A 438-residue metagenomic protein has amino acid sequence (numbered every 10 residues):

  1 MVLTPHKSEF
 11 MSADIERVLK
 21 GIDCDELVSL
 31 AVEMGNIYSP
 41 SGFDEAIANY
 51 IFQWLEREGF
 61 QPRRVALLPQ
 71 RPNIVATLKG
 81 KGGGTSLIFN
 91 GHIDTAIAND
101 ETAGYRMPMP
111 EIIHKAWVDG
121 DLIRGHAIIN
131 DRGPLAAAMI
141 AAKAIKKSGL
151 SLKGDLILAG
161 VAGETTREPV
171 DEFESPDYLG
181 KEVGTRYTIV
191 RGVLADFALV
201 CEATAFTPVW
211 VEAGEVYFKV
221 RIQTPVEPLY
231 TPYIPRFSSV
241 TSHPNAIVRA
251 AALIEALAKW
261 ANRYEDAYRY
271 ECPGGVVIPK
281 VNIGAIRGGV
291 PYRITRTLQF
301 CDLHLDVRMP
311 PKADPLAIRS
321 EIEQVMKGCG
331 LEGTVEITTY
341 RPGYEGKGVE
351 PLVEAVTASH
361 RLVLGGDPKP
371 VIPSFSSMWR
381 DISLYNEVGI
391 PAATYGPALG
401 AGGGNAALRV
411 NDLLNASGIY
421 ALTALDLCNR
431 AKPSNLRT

Functional and structural regions predicted by a protein language model:
P5-E45, T339, G402-G403: N-terminal capping segment at the start of a domain
L30-E33, S39-G84: A non-catalytic alpha/beta surface segment that caps or lines the substrate-entry region of metallo-dependent hydrolase
G84, L257-I278, N282, R287 (+1 more regions): An extended, acidic, His-containing surface patch that forms the Zn2+-binding/catalytic region of metallohydrolases
G84-G160, T166-E168: Active-site metal-coordination/substrate-binding segment of hydrolases, especially metallo-dependent peptidases
T95, I222-R236, A392-G403: A glycine-centered beta->alpha junction motif in the catalytic cores of kinase/phosphotransferase enzymes
E101-D119, E212-T224, A358, A393: Acidic-glycine-rich active-site phosphate/pyrophosphate-binding loop
D131-E215: Acidic/histidine-rich catalytic neighborhood of metal-dependent amide-processing enzymes
G180-K327, R341: Midchain, well-structured core segments that form catalytic/ion-binding scaffolds
